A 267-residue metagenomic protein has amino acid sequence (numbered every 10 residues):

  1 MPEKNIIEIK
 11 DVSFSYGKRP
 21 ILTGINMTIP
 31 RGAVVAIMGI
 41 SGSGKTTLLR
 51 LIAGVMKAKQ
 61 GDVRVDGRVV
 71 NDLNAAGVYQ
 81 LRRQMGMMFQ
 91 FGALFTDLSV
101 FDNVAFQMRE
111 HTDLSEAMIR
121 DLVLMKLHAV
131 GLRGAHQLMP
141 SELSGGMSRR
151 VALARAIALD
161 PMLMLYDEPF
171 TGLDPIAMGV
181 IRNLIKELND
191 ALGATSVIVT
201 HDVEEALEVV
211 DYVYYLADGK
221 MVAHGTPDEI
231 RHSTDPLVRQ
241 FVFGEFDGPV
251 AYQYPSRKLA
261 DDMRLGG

Functional and structural regions predicted by a protein language model:
M38-I40: The feature captures the beta-strand-to-loop junction immediately N-terminal to the Walker
A53: Helix-to-loop junction immediately C-terminal to a conserved catalytic motif
R68-V69, E116-G134: Conserved ABC ATPase "signature" region
V70-G86, E116, H232-S233: ABC ATPase NBD coupling module
M139-L143, M147: Conserved ABC ATPase signature
D160: Conserved catalytic motifs of ABC-family nucleotide-binding domains
M164-D167: Catalytic Walker B motif of ABC-type/P-loop ATPase nucleotide-binding domains
